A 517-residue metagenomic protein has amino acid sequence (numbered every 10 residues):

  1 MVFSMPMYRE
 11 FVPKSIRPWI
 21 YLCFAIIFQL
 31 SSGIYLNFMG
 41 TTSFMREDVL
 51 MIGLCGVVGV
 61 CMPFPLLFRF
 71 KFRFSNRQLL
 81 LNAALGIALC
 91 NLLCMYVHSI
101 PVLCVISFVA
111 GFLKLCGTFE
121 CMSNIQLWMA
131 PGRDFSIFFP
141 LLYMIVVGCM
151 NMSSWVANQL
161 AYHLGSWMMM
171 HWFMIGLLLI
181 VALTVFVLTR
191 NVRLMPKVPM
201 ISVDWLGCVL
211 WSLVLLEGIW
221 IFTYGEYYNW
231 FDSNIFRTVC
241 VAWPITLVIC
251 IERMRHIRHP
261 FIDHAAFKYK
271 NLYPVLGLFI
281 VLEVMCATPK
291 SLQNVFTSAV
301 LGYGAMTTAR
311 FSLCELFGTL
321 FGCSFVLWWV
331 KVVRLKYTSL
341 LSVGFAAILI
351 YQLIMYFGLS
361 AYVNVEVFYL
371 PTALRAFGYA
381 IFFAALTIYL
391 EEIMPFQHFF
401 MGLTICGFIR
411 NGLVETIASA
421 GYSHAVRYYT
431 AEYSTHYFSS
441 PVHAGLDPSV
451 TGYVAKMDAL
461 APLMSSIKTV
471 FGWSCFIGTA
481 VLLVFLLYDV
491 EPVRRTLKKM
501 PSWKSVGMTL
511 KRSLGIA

Functional and structural regions predicted by a protein language model:
R17-G40, G53-G56, C90, F261-A431 (+1 more regions): 12-transmembrane solute porter fold
G40-E47, F70-F72, L103, V156-G165 (+4 more regions): Interfacial helix-cap and linker-helix signal at transmembrane-aqueous boundaries of multi-pass secondary transporters
D48, R133-L142, P395-I405, S466: Cytoplasmic loop-to-transmembrane helix junctions
M51-F70, L115-M122, L313-V326: Central cavity-lining transmembrane alpha-helices of secondary-active solute carriers, predominantly the Major
L67-F68, F72-W205: Helix-loop-helix hairpins in multi-pass membrane proteins, especially solute transporters
A84, A88-N91, I106-S107, I175-A182 (+3 more regions): A generic transmembrane-helix signature of 12-TM secondary carrier transporters
G165-G277: Hydrophobic transmembrane-helix bundles of small-molecule transporters
I405, I409-A517: Hydrophobic transmembrane architecture of multi-pass small-molecule transporters
